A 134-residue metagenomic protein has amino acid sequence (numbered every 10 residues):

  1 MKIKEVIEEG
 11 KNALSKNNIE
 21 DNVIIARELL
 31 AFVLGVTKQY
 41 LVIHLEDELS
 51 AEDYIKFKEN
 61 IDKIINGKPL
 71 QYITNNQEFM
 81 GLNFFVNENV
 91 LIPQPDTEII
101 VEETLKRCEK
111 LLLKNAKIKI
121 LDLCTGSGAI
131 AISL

Functional and structural regions predicted by a protein language model:
M1-K2, T37, I55, E109 (+1 more regions): Generic cytosolic/nucleocytoplasmic N-terminal low-complexity/intrinsically disordered segments
M1-V42, L49: Non-catalytic accessory regions of SAM-dependent methyltransferases
I7, A26-R27, F57, G67-L70 (+2 more regions): A general structural signal for well-ordered alpha-helical segments in protein cores
F32-R107: Conserved AdoMet
I99-L134: Conserved SAM/SAH cofactor-binding pocket of Class I
